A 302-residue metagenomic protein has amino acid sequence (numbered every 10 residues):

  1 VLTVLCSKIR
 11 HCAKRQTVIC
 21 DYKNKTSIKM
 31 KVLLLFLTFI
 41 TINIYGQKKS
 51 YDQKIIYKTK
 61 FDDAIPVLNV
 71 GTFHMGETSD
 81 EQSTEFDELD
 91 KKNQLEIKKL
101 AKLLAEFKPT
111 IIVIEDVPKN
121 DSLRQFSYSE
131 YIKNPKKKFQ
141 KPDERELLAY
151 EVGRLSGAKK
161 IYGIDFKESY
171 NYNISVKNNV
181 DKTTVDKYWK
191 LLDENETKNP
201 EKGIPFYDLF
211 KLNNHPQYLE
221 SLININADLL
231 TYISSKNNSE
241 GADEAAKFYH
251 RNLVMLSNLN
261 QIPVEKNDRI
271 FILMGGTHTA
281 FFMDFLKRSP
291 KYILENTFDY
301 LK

Functional and structural regions predicted by a protein language model:
V1-C12, I19-Q53: Bacterial Sec-dependent N-terminal signal peptides
K48-P66: N- or domain-start disorder-to-order transition segments that initiate the globular core
Q53, L89-A101: N-terminal post-signal-peptidase region of extra-cytosolic proteins
F73-N93: Acidic/histidine-rich helix-loop elements that form or flank divalent-metal/phosphate-binding sites at the catalytic
G76-T78, N120-Q125, Y170-I174, T279-F282: Short catalytic/ligand-binding loop motif for oxyanion handling, primarily in non-cytosolic enzymes, centered on
K108-I114: Proline-aspartate-enriched helix->loop->beta-strand connector
L123-I262: Hydrophobic, often amphipathic alpha-helical segments used for membrane interaction and targeting
A245-K302: A cross-kingdom marker for long, charged
